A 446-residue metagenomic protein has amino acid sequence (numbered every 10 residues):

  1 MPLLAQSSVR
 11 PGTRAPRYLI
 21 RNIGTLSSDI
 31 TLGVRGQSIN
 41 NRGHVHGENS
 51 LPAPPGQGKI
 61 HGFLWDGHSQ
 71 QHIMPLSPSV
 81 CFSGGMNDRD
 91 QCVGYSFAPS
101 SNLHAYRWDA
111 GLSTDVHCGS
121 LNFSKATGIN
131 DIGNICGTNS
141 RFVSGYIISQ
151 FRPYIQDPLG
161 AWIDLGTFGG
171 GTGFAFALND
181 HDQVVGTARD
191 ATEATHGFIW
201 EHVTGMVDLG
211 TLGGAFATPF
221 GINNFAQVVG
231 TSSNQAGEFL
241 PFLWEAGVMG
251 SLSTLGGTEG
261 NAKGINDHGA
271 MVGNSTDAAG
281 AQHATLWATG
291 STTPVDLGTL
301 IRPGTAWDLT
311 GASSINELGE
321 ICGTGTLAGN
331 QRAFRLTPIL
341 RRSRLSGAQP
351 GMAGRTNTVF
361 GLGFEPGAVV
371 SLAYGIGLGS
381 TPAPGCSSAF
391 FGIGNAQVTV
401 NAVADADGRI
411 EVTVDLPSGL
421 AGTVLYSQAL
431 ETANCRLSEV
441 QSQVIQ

Functional and structural regions predicted by a protein language model:
Q6-R341: Residue-level hotspots at or immediately adjacent to binding/recognition sites across diverse folds
L340-Q446: Residue-level hotspots within well-ordered secondary structure
